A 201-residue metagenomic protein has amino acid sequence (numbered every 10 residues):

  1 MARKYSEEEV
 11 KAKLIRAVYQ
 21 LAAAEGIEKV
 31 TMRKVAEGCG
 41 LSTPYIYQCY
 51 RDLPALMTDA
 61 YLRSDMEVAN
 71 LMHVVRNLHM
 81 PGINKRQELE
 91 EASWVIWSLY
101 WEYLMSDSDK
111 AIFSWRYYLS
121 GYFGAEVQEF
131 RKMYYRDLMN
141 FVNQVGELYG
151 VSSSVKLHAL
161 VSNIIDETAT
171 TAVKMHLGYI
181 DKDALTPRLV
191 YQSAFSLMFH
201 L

Functional and structural regions predicted by a protein language model:
M1-E9, H73-M80: N-terminal intrinsically disordered/low-complexity leader segments
R3, R116, E147-A194: Hydrophobic/aromatic-rich alpha-helical bundle segments in the mid-to-C-terminal region
K13, A17, L21-A55, D59: Helix-turn-helix
M32, Y61-N70, R76: Short, basic, alpha-helical segments at the C-terminal edge of helix-turn-helix-like DNA-binding modules
A69-N77, E91, D109, W115 (+2 more regions): Amphipathic alpha-helical packing segments from all-alpha helical-bundle domains
H73-S106, L160-V161, R188: Hydrophobic alpha-helical connector segments
V75-I83, A111-Y122, A172-Y179: Secondary-structure edge/capping motif, primarily at the C-terminal ends of alpha-helices and the immediately following
S98-M105, F113-Y122, S196-M198: Helix-loop "lid/cap" segments that line or gate small-molecule binding pockets
